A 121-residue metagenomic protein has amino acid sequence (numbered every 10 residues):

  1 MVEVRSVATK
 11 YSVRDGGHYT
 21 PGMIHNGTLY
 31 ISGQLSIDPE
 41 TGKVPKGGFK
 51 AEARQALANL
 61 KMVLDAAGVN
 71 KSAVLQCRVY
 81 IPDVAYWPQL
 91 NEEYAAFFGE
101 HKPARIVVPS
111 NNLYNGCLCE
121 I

Functional and structural regions predicted by a protein language model:
M1-A58, M62-L75, I81-E120: N-terminal presequence-like segments and the immediate start of the first folded domain
